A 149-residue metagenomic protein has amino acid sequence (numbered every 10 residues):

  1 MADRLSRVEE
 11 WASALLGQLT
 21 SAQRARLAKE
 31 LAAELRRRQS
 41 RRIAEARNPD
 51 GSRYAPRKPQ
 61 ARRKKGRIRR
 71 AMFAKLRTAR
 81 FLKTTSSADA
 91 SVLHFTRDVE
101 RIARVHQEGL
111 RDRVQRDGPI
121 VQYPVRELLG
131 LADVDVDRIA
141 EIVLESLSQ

Functional and structural regions predicted by a protein language model:
M1-Q149: Short, Lys/Arg-rich flexible segments
